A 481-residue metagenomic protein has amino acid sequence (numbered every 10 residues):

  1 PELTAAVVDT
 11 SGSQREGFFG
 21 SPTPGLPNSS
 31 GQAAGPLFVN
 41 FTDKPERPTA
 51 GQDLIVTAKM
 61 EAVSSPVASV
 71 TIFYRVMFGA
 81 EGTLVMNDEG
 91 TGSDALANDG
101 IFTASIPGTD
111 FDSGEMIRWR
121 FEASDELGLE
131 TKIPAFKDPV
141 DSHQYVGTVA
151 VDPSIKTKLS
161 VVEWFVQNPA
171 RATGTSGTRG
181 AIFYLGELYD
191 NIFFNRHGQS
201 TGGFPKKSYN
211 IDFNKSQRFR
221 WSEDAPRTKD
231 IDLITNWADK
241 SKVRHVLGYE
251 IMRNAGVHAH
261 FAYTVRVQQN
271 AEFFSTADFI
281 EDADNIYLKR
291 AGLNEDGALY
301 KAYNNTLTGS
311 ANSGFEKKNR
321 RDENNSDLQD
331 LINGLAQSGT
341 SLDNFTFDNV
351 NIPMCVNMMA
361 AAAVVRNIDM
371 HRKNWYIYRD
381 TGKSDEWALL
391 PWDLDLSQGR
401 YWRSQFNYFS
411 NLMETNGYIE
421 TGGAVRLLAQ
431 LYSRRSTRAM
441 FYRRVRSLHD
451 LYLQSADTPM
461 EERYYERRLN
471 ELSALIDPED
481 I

Functional and structural regions predicted by a protein language model:
P1-G12: Conserved beta-structured recognition patch
F18-G20, L26-L37, P48-A50, S65 (+3 more regions): Phosphate/dinucleotide-binding and metal-coordinating scaffold of catalytic cores in nucleotide-dependent enzymes
T42-P48: Short beta-strand segments of immunoglobulin-like
Q52-V56: Structural beta-strand segments of beta-rich domains
G82-D94, N195-G198: Solvent-exposed serine/threonine-rich low-complexity stretches and specific carbohydrate-binding patches
G92-P107: Aromatic sugar-binding surface patches on proteins that engage polysaccharides or sugar-phosphate polymers
A95, D110-R118: Short glycine/proline/serine/threonine-rich loop/turn segments at secondary-structure transition edges
